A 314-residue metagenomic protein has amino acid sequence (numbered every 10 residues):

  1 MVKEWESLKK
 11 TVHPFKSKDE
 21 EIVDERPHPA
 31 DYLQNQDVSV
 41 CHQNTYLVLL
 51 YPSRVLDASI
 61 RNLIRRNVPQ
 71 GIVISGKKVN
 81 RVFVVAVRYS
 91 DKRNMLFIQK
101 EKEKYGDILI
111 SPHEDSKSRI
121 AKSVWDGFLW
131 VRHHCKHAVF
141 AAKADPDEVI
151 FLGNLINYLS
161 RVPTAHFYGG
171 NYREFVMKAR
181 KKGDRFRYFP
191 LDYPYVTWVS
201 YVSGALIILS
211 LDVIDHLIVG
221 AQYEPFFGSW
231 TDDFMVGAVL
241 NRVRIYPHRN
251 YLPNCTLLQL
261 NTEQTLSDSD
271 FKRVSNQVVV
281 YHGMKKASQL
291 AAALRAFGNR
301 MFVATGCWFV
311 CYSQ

Functional and structural regions predicted by a protein language model:
M1-Q314: Secretory-pathway lumenal glyco-enzymes, predominantly type II signal-anchor Golgi glycosyltransferases
